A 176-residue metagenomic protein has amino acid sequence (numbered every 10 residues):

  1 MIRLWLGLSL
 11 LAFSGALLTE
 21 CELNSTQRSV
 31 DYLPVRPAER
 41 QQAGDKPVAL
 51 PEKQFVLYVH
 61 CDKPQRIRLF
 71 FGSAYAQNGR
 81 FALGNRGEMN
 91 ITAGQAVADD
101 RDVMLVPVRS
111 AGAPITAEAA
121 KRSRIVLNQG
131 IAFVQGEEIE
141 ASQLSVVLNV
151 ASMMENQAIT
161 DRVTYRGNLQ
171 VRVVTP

Functional and structural regions predicted by a protein language model:
M1-L8: Sec-dependent signal peptide recognition, specifically the positively charged N-region followed immediately by
A12-A16: N-terminal signal peptide c-region/cleavage motif recognized by signal peptidases
L17-P176: Mature extracellular/passenger domains of Gram-negative fimbrial/pilin and adhesin proteins
